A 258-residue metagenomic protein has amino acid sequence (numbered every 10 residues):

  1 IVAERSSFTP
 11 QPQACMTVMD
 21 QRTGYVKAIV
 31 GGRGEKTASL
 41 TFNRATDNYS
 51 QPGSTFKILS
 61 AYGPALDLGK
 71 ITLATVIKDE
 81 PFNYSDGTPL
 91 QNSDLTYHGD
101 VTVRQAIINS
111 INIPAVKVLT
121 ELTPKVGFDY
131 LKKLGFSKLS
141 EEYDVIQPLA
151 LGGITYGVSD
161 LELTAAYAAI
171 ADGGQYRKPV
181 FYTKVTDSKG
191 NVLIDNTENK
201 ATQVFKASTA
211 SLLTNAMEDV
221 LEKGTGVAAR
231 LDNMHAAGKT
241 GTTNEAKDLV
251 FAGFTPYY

Functional and structural regions predicted by a protein language model:
I1-S7, M16-D20, A28-V30, E35-N48 (+2 more regions): A penicillin-recognizing enzyme superfamily signal
T9-P12, I77, E142-V145, A229: Short, glycine-/polar-rich solvent-exposed loops and beta-turns at beta-strand/coil boundaries
C15-M19, V26-V30, T75-V76, Q105 (+7 more regions): Structural recognition of the beta-strand scaffold that forms the well-ordered cores of secreted hydrolase catalytic
V18-E35, D67-K70, F82, G99 (+6 more regions): Glycine-rich, acidic and aromatic/proline-enriched surface loops and short helix-turn segments that act as binding
V18-T23, N48-S54, L95-G99, V103 (+8 more regions): Secondary-structure capping and boundary motifs in well-ordered enzyme cores
G24, Q51-I77, A106, A166-I170 (+1 more regions): Active-site SXXK
I71-G127, Y176, S188-T214, E218-D219: Conserved catalytic neighborhood of penicillin-recognizing serine enzymes
P89-Q91, T123-A165: Mid-domain, small-residue-enriched loop/turn segments at the edges of structured enzyme/sensor domains
